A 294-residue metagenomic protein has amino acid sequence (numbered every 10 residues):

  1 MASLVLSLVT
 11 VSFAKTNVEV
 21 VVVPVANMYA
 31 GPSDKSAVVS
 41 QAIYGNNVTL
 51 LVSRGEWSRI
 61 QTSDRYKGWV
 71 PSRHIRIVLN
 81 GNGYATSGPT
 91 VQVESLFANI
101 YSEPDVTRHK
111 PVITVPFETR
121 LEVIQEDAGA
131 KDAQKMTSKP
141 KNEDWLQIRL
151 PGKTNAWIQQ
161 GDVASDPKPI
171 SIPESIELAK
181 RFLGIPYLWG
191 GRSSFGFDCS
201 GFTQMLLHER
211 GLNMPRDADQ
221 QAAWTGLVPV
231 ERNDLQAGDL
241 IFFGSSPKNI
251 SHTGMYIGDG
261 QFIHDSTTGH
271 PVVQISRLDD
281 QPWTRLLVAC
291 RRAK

Functional and structural regions predicted by a protein language model:
M1-V9: Bacterial N-terminal signal peptides
T10-A14: Sec/Tat signal peptide C-region and signal peptidase I cleavage site
K15-E19, V23, S33, S40 (+6 more regions): Boundary regions of SH3-family modules and the immediately adjacent low-complexity/disordered segments in eukaryotic
A42, V115, D234-Q236: Short, well-ordered loop/turn sites that connect or cap secondary structure elements
N46, T119, G238-D239: Structural motif
I77, A98, D105-P111, A164 (+4 more regions): Aromatic- and glycine-rich peptidoglycan recognition patches
I185-R192, G244-H252, H264-P271: Active-site loop architecture of trypsin-fold serine endopeptidases
Y187-G201, M205-A237: Catalytic cysteine-centered active-site loop
